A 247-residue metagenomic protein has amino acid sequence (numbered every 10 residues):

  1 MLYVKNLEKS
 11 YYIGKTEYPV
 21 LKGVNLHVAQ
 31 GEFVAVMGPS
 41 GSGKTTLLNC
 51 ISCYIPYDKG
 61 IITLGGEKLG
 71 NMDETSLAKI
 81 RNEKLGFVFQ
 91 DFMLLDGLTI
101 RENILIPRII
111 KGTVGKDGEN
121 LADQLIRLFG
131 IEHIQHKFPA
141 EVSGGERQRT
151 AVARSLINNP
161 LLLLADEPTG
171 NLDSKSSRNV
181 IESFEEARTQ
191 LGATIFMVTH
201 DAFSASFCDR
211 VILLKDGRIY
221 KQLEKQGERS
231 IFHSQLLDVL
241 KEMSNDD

Functional and structural regions predicted by a protein language model:
L2, L7-F207, L214: ABC family nucleotide-binding domain
R218-E242: Conserved beta-strand-loop-alpha-helix hinge in the C-terminal portion of ABC ATPase nucleotide-binding domains
D246-D247: Short acidic DE-rich linear segments
